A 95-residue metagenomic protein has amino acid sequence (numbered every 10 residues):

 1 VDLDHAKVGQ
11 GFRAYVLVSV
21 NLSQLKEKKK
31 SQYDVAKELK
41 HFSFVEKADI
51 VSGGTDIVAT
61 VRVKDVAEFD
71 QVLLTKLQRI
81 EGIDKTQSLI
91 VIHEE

Functional and structural regions predicted by a protein language model:
V1-E95: A compositional/biophysical signature of low hydrophobicity enriched in polar/charged and small residues
